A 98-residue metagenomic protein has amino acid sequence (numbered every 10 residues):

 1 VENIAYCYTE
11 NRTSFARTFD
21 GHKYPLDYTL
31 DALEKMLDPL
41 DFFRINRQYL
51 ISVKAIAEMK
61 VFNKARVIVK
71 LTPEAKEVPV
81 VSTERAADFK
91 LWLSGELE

Functional and structural regions predicted by a protein language model:
V1-E98: Basic, polyanion-interacting recognition surfaces, primarily in bacterial LytTR/OmpR-type DNA-binding effector domains
